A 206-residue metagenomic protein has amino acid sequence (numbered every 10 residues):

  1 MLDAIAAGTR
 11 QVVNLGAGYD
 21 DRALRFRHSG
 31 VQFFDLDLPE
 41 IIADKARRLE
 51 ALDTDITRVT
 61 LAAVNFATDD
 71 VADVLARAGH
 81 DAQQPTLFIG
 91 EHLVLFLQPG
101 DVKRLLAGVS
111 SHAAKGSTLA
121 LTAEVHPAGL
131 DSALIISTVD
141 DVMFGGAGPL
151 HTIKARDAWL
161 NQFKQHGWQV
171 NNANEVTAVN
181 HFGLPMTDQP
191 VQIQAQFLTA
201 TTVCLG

Functional and structural regions predicted by a protein language model:
M1-G206: Alpha-helical subdomain
